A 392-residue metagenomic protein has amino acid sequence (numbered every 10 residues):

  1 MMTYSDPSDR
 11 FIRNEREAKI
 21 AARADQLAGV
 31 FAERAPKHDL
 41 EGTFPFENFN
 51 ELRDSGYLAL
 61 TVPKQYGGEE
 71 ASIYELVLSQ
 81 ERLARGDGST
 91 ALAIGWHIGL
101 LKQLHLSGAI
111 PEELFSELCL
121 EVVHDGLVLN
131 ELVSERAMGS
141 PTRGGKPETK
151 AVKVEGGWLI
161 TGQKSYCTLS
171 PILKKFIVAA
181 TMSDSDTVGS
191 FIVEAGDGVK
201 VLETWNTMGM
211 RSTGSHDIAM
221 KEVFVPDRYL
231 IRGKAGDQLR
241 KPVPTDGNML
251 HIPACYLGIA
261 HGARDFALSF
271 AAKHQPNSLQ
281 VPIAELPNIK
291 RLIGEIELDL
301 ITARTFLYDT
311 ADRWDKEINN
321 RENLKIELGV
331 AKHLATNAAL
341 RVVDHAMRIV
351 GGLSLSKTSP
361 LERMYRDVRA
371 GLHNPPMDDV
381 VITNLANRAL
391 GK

Functional and structural regions predicted by a protein language model:
F11, E15-A18, H251, Q280 (+4 more regions): Register-specific recognition of a single heptad position within extended alpha-helical repeats
A32, P36-D39, I301-H333, M347-L355: C-terminal helix-coil-helix/basic helical segment that borders enzyme active sites and/or dimer interfaces and provides
F46-D54, A59-Q163, T168: Glycine-rich flavin
Q163-V201: A short core secondary-structure module
S165-S170, N248-I252, G371-N374: Glycine-rich phosphate/pyrophosphate-binding beta-alpha loops
T207-L300: Glycine-rich beta->alpha junctions and the first turn(s) of the following alpha-helix
V350-K392: Glycine-rich phosphate/cofactor-binding loops in nucleotide/flavin-utilizing enzymes
